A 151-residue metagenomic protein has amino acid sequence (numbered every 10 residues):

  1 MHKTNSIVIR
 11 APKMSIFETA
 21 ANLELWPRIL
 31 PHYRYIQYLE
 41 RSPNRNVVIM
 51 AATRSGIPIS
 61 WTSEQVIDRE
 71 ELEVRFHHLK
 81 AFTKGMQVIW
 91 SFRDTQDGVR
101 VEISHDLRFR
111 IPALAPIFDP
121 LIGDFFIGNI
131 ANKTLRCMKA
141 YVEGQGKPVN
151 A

Functional and structural regions predicted by a protein language model:
M1-N44, P148-A151: Hydrophobic ligand-binding cavity/cleft-lining segments
H2, F17, S60-T62, G128-A131: Hydrophobic alpha-helical segments
T4-S6, S60-E64, Q87-I89: Well-ordered beta-strand positions in beta-sheet-rich domains
S6-R10, Q37, A51, V66 (+2 more regions): Generic structural detector for well-ordered beta-strands
R10-K13, E70-E71, T95-D97: Short loop segments at secondary-structure junctions
M14-E18, D97, R136, A140: Replace "anionic and nucleotidyl ligands
P27, Q37-T83, R100, N132-A151: Glycine-rich portal/gate segments that line the openings of hydrophobic small-molecule binding cavities
H78-N132, M138, V149-A151: Beta-strand/loop substructures that line and gate deep hydrophobic ligand-binding cavities in soluble
